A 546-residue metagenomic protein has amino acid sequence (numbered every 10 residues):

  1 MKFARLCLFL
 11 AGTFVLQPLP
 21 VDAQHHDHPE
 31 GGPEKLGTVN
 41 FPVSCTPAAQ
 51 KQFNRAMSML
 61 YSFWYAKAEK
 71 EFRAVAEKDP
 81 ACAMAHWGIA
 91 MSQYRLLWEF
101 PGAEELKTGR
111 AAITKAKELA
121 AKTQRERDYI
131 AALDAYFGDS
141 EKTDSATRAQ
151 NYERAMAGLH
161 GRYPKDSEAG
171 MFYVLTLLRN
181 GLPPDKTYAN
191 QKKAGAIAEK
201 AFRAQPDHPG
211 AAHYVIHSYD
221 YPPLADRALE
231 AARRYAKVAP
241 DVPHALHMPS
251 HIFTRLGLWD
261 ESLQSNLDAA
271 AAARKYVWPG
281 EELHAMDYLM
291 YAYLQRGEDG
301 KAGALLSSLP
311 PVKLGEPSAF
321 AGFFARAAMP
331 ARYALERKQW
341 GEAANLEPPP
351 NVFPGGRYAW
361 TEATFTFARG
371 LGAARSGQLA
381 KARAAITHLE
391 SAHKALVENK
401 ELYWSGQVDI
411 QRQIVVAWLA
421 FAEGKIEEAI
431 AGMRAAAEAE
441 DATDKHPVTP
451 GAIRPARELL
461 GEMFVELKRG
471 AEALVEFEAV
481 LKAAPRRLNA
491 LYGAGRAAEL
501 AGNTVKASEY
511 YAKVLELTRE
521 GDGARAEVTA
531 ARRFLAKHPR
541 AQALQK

Functional and structural regions predicted by a protein language model:
N54, G88, I130-A135, F172 (+12 more regions): "A position-specific structural signal for the A-helix of alpha-solenoid helical repeats
M59, Q93, A135, L177 (+8 more regions): Residue at a conserved register position within TPR or TPR-like alpha-solenoid repeats
E77, H160-R162, F202-A204, R233-D241 (+7 more regions): Solenoid-like repeat scaffolds
C82-A83, D166-A169, D207-P209, V242 (+4 more regions): Residue-level recognition of tetratricopeptide repeat
A83, A90, Y94, G102-A121 (+6 more regions): TPR/TPR-like (Sel1-like) alpha-helical repeat modules
